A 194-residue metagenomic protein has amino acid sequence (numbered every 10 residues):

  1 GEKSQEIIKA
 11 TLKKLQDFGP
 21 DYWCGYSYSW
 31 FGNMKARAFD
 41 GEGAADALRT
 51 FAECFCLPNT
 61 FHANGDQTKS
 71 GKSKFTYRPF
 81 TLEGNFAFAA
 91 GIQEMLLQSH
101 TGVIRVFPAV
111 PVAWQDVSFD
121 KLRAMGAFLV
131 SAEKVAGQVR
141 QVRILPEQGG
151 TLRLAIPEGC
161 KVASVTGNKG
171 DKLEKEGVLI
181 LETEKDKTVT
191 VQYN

Functional and structural regions predicted by a protein language model:
G1-S99, V103, R140: Active-site core of glycosidic bond-cleaving carbohydrate-active enzymes
G65, V162-E182: Solvent-exposed beta-strand/loop surfaces of large extracellular or lumenal domains
P79-S131, V135: Catalytic cores of secreted or luminal carbohydrate-active enzymes
D116, G126, Q138, Q148 (+2 more regions): Residues that act as N-cap/strand-start positions at coil-to-secondary-structure junctions
F119-D120, V142, V178-L181: Beta-strand-rich interaction surfaces with strong enrichment in secreted/lumenal proteins
V130-A132, V139-P146: Short, well-ordered beta-strand segments enriched in hydrophobic/aromatic residues
I144-G159: Surface-exposed beta-strand/loop patches in extracellular or lumenal glycoproteins
L154, K175-N194: C-terminal beta-strand-rich structural cap/linker in extracellular carbohydrate-active enzymes
